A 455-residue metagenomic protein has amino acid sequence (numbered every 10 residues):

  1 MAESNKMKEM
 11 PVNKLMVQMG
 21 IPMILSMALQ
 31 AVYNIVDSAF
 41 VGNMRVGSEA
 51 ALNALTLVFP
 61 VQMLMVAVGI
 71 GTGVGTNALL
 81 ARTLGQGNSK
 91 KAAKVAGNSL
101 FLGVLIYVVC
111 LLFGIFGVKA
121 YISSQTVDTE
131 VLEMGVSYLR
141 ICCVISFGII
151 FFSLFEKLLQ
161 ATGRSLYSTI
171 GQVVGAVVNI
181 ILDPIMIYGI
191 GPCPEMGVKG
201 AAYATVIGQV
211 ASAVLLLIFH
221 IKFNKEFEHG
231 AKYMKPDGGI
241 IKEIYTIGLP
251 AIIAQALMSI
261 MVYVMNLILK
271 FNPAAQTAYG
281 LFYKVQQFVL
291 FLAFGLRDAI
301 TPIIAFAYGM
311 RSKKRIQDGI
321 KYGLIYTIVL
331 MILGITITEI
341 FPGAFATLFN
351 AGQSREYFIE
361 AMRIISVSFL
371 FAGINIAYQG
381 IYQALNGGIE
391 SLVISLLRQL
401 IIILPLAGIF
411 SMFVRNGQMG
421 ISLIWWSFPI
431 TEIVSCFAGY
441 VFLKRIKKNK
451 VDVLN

Functional and structural regions predicted by a protein language model:
M1-G20, L80-F147, C193-G248, I304-S368 (+1 more regions): Short alpha-helical transmembrane segments in multi-pass integral membrane proteins
M7-G47, P60-G75, L79, V104-L111 (+5 more regions): N-terminal transmembrane alpha-helices
Q18-D37, I141, G175, G208-S212 (+4 more regions): Transmembrane helical elements of multi-pass membrane transporters/channels
M23, M27, A39, A78 (+16 more regions): Transmembrane alpha-helix boundary and packing residues in multipass membrane permease domains and related
A28, V32-N53, I122-T129, I185-M196 (+5 more regions): Helix-terminus/linker motif at the lipid-water interface of multi-pass membrane proteins
E49-P60, G135, L139, P273-F288 (+2 more regions): Small-residue hotspots at the loop-to-helix junctions and early N-terminal turns of transmembrane alpha-helices
L52-L112, I149-S168, A278-P342, A372-N386 (+1 more regions): Small-residue-rich hydrophobic transmembrane alpha-helices
G73, C142-Q160, S168-A176, A201-L216 (+4 more regions): Short runs within selected transmembrane alpha-helices of multi-pass transporters and secretion channels
